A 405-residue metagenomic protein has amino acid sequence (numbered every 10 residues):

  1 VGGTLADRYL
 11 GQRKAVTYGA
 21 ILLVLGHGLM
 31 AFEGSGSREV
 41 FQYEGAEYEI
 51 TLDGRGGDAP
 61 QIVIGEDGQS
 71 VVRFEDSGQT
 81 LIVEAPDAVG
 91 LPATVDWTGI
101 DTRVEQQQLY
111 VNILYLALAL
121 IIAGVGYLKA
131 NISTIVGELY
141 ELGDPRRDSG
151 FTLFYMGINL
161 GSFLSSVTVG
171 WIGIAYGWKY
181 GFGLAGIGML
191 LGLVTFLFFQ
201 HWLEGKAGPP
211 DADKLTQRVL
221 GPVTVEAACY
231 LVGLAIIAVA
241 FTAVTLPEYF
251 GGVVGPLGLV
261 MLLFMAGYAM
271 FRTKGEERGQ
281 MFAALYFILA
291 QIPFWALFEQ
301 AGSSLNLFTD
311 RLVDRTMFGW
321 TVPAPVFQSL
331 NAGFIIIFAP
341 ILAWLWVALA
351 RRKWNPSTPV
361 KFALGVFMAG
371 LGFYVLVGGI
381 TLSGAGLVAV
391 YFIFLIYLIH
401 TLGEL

Functional and structural regions predicted by a protein language model:
V1, N112, R146-L153, E248-P256 (+5 more regions): Loop-to-transmembrane helix entry
T4, F32, L160-A175, Y374 (+1 more regions): A gly/Pro-rich, aromatic-decorated transmembrane alpha-helix motif that marks the paired, flexible gating helices
R8-I21, P92, D144, E277 (+2 more regions): Cytoplasmic membrane-interface "Motif A"-like loop-to-helix N-cap segments of 12-TM Major Facilitator Superfamily
I21, A119, T152-L160, S329 (+3 more regions): Transmembrane alpha-helical cores of Major Facilitator Superfamily
I21-L109, V347, A363-G386: C-terminal ends and interior cores of transmembrane alpha-helices in multi-pass membrane transporters/permeases
E39-F41, G45-L81, I100-E105, L142-G143 (+4 more regions): Intracellular loop-helix junctions on the cytosolic face of multi-pass helical membrane proteins
L118-I122, I288-W295, I396-L402: Helical-face signature of the major facilitator-like transporter fold
Y127-E141, G302, Y397, L405: Intracellular juxtamembrane helix-capping segments at the cytosolic ends of symmetry-related transmembrane helices
